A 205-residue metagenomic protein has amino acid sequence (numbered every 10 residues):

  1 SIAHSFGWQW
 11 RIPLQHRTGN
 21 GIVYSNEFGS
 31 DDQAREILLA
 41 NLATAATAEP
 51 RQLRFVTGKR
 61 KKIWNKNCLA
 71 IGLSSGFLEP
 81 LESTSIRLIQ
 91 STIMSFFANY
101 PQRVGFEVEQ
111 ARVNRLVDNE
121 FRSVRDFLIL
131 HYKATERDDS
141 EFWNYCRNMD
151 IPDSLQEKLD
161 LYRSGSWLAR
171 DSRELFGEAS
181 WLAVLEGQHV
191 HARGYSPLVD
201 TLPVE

Functional and structural regions predicted by a protein language model:
I2-V56, S74-L88, N99-Q102: Conserved FAD/dinucleotide-binding core of flavoprotein oxidoreductases
W8-R11, W64, C68, Y132 (+1 more regions): Tryptophan-centric aromatic hotspots in well-structured domains and transmembrane helices
G58-V124: Conserved mid-domain beta->alpha element of the FAD-binding
A98-E205: Long, low-complexity C-terminal extensions of enzymes
